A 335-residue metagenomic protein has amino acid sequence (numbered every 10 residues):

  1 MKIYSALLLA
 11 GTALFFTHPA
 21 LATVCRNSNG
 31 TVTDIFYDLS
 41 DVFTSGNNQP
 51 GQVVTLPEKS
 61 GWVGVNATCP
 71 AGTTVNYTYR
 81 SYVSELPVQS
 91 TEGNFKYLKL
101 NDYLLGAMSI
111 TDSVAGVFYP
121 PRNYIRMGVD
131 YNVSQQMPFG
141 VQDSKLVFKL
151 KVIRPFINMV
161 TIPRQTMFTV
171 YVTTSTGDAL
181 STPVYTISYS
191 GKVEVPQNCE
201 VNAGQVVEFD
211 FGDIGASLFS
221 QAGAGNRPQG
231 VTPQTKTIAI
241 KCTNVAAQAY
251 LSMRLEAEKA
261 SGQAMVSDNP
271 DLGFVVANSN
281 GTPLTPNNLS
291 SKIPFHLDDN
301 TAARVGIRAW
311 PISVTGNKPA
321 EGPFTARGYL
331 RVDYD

Functional and structural regions predicted by a protein language model:
K2-L9: Sec-dependent signal peptide recognition, specifically the positively charged N-region followed immediately by
L9-F15: Bacterial N-terminal signal peptides
T17-P19: N-terminal signal peptide c-region/cleavage motif recognized by signal peptidases
L21-D335: Mature extracellular/passenger domains of Gram-negative fimbrial/pilin and adhesin proteins
